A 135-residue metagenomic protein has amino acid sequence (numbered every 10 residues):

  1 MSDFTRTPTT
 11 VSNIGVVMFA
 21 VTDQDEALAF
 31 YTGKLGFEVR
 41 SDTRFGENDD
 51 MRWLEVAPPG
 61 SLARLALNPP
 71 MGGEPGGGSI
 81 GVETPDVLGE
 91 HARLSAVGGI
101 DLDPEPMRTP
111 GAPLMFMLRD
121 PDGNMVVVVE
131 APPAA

Functional and structural regions predicted by a protein language model:
M1-L28, G77-I80, V129-A135: N-terminal beta-strand motif that seeds the catalytic metal site of vicinal oxygen chelate
S2-F4, R40-S41, D50-M51, R64-L67 (+2 more regions): A short, acidic/glycine-rich surface segment
V11-S12, M18-L62: Core segments of cupin and vicinal oxygen chelate
D23-D25, E74-P75, S79-M125, A131-P133: Vicinal oxygen chelate
S41-T43, P59, N68-P70, M107-T109 (+1 more regions): Acetyl-CoA-dependent GNAT
G60-L65, D122-V126: Short, charged/polar, Gly/Pro-enriched secondary-structure boundary elements
